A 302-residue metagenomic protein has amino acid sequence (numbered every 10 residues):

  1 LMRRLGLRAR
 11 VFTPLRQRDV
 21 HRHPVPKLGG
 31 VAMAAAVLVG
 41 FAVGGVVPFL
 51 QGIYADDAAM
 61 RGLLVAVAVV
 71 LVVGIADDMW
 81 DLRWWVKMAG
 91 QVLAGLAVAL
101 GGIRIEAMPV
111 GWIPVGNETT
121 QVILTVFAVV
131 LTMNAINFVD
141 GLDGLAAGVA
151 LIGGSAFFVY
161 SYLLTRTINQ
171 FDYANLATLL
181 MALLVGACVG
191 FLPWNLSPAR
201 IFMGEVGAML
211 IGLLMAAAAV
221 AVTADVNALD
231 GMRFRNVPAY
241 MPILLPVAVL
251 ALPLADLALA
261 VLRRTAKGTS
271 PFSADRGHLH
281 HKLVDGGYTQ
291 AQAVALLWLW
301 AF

Functional and structural regions predicted by a protein language model:
L1-R10, A34-V72, L145-F302: Alpha-helical transmembrane segments
P14-L28: Juxtamembrane helix-capping/reentrant segments at transmembrane boundaries
P24, R83-K87, N117, T289 (+1 more regions): Membrane-interface starts of transmembrane alpha-helices
A58-A94, V98: Hydrophobic alpha-helical hairpins/lids featuring a short glycine-rich hinge
D78-W80, A107-N117, T289: Membrane interface segments of multi-pass transport proteins and intramembrane proteases
L100-A107, V159-Y162: Hydrophobic alpha-helical segments and their helix-loop junctions in multi-pass secondary transporters
T120-I136, L145: Function-critical hydrophobic alpha-helical transmembrane segments in multi-pass membrane proteins
